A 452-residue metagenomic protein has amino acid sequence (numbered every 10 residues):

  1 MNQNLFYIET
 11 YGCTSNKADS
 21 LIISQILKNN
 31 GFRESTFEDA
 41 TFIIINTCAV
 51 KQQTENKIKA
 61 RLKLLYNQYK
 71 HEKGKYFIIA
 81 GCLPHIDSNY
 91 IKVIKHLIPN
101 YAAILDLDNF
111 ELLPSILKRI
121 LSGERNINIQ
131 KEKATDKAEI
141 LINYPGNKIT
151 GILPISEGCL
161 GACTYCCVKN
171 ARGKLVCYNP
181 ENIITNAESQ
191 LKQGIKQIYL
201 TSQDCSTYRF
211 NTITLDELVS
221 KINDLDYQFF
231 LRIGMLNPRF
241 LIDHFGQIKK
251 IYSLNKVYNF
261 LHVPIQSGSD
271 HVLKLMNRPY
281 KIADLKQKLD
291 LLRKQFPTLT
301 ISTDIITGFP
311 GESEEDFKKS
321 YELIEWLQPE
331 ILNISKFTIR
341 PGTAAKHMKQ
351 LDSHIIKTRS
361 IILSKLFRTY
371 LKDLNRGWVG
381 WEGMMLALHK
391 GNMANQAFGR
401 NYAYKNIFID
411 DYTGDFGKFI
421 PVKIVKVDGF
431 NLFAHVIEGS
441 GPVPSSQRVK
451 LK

Functional and structural regions predicted by a protein language model:
M1-T201, H244, L261, A283-K294 (+5 more regions): Proteins enriched for Cys/Gly/acidic motifs involved in redox and nucleic-acid/cofactor modification
T10, L332, I409-D410: Thr-Gly-centered strand-to-loop micro-motif
G74-G81, I86-I91, L191-E314: Conserved SAM/AdoMet-binding glycine-rich loop
E111, G161, G173, S206 (+4 more regions): Glycine-centered loop/turn positions within well-structured domains that cap or flank conserved ligand/cofactor-binding
L200, I233, V263, D304 (+5 more regions): Conserved, mostly hydrophobic/aromatic
H347-G439, P444, R448-K452: Terminal RNA-binding accessory module
